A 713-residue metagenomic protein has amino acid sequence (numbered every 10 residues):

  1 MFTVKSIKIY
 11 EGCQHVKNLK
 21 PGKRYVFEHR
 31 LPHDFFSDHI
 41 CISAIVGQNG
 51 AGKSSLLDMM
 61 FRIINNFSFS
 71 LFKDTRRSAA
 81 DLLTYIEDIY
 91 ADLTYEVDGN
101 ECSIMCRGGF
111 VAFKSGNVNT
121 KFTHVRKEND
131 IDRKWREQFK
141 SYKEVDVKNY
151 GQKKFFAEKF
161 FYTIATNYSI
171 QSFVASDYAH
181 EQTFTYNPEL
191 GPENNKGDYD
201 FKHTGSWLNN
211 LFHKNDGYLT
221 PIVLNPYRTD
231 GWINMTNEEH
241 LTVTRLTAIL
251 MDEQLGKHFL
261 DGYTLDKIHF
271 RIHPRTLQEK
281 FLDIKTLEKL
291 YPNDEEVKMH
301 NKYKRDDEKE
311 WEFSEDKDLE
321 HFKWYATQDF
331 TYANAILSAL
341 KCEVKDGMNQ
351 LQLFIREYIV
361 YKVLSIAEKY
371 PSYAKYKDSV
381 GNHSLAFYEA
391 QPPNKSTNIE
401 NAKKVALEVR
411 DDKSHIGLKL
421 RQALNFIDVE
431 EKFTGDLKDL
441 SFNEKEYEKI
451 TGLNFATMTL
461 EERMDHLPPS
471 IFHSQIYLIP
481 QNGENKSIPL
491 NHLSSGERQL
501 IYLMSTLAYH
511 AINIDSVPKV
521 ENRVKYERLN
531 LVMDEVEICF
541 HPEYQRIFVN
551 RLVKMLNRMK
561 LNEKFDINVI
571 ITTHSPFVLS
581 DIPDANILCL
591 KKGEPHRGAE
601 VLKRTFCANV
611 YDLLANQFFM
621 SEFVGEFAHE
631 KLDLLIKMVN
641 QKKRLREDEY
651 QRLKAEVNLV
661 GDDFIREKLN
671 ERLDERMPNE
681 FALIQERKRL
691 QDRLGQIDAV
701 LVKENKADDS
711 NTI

Functional and structural regions predicted by a protein language model:
M1-C13, R30, E181-G205, N209-N530 (+3 more regions): Extended helical coiled-coil dimerization/tether regions that scaffold and oligomerize large DNA-maintenance assemblies
M1-F110, R687-R689, L694, D698-I713: Extended, solvent-exposed polar beta/coil surface segments
F2-S68, P469-Q617: Switch/communication elements of ASCE P-loop NTPase nucleotide-binding domains
K5-I9, E87-V97, C102-S103, G109-S115 (+5 more regions): Short polybasic amphipathic segments
F36, D58-G116, V147-G191, D198 (+1 more regions): Conserved P-loop NTP-binding catalytic core
H39-I42, L57, D132, R136-F139 (+4 more regions): Glycine-rich, often proline-containing surface loops adjacent to acidic residues and nearby aromatics that form
D58-F69, Y90, C106-H124, E238-T247 (+3 more regions): Amphipathic alpha-helical scaffolding segments
A157-E158, Y162, H203, W207-D216 (+7 more regions): RecA-like P-loop NTPase motor core
